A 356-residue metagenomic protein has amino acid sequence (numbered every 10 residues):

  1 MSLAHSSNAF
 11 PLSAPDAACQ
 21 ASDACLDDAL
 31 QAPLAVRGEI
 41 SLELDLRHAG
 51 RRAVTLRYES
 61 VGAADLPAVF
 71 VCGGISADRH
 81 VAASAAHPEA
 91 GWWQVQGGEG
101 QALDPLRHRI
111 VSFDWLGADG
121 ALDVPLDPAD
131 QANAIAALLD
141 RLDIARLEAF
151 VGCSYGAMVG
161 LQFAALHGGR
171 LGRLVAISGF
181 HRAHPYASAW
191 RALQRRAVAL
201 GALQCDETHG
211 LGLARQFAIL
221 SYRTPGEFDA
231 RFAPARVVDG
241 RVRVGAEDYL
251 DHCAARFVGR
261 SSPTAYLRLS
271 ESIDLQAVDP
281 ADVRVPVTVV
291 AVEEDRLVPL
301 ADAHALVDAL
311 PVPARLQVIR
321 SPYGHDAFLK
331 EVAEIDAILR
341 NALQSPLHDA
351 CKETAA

Functional and structural regions predicted by a protein language model:
A32, V36, R195-V285: Alpha/beta-hydrolase
E59-G117: N-terminal cap/lid subdomain of alpha/beta-hydrolase-fold enzymes
A129-E148: Conserved acidic catalytic loop of the alpha/beta-hydrolase fold
R146-P185: Conserved hydrolase catalytic core segment
V175-Q204: Flexible "cap/lid" loop of the alpha/beta hydrolase fold
V283, V289-A291, D295: Short beta-strand/loop motif that positions the catalytic acidic residue of the alpha/beta-hydrolase fold
R296-D302: Conserved alpha/beta-hydrolase "acid-adjacent" motif
P313-A356: Catalytic active-site module of serine/aspartate enzymes centered on a nucleophile-bearing elbow/loop
